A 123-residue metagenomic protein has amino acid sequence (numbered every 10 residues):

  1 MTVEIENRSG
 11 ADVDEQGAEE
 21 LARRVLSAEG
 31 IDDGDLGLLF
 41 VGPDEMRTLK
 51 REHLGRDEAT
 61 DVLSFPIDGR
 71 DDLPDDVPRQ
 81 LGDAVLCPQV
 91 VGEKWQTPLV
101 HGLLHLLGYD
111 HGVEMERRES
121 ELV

Functional and structural regions predicted by a protein language model:
M1-P98, L103-V123: An acidic/histidine-cluster motif and surrounding catalytic segment that typifies divalent-metal-assisted enzyme active
